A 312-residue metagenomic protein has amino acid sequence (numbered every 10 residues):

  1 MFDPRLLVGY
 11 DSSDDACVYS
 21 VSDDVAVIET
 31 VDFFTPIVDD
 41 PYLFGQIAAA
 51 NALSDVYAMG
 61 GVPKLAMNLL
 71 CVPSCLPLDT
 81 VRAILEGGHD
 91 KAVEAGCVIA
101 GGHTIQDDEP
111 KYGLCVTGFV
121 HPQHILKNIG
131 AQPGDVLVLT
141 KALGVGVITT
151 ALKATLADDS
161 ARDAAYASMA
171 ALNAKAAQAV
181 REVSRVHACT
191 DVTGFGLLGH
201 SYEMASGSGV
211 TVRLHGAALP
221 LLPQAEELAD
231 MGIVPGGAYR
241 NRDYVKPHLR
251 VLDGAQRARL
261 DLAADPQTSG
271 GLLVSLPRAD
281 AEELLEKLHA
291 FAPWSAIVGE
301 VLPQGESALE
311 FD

Functional and structural regions predicted by a protein language model:
M1-D312: Helix-biased detector of long, well-ordered alpha-helical tracts
